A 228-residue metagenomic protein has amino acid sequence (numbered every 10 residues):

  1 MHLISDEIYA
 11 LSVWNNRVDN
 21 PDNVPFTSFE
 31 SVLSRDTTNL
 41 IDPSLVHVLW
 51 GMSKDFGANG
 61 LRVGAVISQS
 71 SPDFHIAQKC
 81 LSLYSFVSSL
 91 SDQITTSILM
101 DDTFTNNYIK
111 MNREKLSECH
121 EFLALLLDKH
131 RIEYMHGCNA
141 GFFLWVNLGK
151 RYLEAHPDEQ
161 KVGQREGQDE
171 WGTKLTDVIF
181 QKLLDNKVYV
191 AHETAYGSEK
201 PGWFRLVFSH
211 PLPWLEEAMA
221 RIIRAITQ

Functional and structural regions predicted by a protein language model:
M1-Q228: PLP-dependent class I/II
